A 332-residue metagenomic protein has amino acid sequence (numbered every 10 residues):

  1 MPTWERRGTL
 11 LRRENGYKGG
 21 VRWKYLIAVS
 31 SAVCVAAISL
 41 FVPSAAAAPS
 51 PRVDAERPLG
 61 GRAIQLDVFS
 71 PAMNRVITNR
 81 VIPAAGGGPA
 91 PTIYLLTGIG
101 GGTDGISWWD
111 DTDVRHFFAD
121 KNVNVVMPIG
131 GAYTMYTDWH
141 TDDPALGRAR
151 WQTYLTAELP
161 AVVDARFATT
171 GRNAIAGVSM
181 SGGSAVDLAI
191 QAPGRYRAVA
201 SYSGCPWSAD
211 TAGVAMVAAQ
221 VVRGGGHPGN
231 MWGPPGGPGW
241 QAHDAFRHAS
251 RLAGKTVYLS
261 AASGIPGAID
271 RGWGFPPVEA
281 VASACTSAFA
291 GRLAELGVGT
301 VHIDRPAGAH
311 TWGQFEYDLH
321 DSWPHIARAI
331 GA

Functional and structural regions predicted by a protein language model:
P2, W23-Y25, V29, F41-A332: Non-catalytic cap/lid and distal C-terminal segments of serine-dependent acyl enzymes
P2-V33: N-terminal export and membrane-targeting signals
V33-L40: Hydrophobic core
